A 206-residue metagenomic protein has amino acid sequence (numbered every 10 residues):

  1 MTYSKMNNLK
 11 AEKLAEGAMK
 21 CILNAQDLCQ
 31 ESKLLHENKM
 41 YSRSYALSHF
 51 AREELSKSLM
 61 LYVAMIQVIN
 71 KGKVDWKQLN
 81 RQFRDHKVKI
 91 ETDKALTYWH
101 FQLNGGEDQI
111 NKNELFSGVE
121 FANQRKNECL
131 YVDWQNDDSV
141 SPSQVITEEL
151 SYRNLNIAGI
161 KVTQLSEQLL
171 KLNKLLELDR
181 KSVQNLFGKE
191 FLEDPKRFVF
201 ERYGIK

Functional and structural regions predicted by a protein language model:
M1-K206: Terminal alpha-helical segments
